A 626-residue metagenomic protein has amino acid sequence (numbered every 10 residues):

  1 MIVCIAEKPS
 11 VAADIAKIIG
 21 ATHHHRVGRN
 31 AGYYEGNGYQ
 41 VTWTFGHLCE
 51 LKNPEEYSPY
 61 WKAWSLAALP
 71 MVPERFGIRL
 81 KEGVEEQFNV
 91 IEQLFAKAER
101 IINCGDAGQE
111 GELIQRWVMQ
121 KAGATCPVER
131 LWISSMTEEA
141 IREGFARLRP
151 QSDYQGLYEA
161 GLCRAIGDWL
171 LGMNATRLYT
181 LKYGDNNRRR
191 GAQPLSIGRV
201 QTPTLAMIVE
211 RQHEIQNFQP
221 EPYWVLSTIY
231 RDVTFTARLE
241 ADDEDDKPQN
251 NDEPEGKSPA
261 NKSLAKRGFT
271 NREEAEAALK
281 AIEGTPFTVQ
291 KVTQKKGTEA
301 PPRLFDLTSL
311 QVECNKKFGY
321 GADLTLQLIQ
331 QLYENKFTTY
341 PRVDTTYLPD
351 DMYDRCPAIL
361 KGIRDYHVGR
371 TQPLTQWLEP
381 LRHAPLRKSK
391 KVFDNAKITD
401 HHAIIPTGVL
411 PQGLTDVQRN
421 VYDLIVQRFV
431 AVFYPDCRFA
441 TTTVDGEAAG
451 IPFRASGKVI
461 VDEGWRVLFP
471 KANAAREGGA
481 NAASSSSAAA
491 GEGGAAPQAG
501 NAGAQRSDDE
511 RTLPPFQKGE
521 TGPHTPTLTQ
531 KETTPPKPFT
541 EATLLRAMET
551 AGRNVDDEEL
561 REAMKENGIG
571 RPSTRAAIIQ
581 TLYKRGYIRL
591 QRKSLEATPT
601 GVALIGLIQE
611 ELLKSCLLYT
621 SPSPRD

Functional and structural regions predicted by a protein language model:
M1-M173, F269, G522, P535: Intrinsically disordered, low-complexity regulatory segments
V11, G83-L94, E110-V118, T137-I141 (+15 more regions): Helical mechanochemical/support elements of P-loop NTPase systems and associated helical scaffolds
G38-Q40, G46-K81, A192-Q330, E334 (+5 more regions): Long, highly charged, low-complexity internal segments
I141-Y223: C-terminal or mid-to-C-terminal helical accessory/interaction module adjacent to the motor/catalytic core
Y320-H383, A597: Extended, well-ordered alpha-helical scaffold/bundle regions in very large, multi-domain proteins
R342-L360, A577-T581, R585, R589-E611: Accessory beta->alpha helical hairpin/"wing" motif in late/C-terminal subdomains of nucleic-acid enzymes
Y619-D626: Conserved small/polar residues in nucleotide/adenosyl-binding loops
